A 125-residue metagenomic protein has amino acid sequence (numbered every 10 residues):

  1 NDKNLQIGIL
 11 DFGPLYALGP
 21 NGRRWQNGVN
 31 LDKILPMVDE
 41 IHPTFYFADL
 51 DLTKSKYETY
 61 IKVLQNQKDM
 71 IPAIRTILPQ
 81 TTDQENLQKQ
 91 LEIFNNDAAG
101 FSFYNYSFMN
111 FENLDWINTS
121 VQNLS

Functional and structural regions predicted by a protein language model:
N1-G28, E40, Q67-Q80, Y106: Aromatic-lined carbohydrate-recognition surfaces of secreted/lumenal glycan-active proteins
D32, M37-K54, Y60-S125: Substrate-binding cleft of secreted/luminal carbohydrate-active enzymes
